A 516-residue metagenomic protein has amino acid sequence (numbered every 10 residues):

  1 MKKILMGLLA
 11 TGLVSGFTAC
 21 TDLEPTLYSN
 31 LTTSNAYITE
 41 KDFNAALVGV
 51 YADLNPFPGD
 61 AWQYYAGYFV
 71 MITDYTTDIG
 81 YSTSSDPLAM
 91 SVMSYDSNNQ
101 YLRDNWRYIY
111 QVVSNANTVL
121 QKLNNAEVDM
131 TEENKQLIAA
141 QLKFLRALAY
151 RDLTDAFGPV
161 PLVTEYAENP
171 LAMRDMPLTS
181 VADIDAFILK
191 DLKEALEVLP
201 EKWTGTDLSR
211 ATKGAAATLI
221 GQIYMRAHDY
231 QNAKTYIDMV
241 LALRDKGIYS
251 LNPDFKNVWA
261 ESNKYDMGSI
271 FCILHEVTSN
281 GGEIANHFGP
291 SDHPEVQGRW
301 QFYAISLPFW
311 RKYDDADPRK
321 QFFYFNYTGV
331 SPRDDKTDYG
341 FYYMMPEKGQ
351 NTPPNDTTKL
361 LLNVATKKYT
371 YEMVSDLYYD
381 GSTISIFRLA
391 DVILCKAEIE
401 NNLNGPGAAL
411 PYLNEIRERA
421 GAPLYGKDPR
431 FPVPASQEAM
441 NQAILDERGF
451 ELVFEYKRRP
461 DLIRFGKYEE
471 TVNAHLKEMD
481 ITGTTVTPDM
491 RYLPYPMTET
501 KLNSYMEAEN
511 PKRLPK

Functional and structural regions predicted by a protein language model:
I4, L8, C20-M71, Y108 (+4 more regions): Acidic, glycine-rich segments characteristic of secretory precursors and extracytoplasmic regions
S34, A61-S82, V163-E165, P200-L219 (+6 more regions): Short, surface-exposed recognition loops and adjoining beta-strand edges that mediate ligand/DNA contacts, enriched
D42, L47, N55-P58, T76-Y108 (+4 more regions): Elongated scaffold/linker segments in the mid-to-C-terminal portions of large proteins
N44, V48, A52-P58, S82-F157 (+5 more regions): Conserved, well-structured interaction surfaces
